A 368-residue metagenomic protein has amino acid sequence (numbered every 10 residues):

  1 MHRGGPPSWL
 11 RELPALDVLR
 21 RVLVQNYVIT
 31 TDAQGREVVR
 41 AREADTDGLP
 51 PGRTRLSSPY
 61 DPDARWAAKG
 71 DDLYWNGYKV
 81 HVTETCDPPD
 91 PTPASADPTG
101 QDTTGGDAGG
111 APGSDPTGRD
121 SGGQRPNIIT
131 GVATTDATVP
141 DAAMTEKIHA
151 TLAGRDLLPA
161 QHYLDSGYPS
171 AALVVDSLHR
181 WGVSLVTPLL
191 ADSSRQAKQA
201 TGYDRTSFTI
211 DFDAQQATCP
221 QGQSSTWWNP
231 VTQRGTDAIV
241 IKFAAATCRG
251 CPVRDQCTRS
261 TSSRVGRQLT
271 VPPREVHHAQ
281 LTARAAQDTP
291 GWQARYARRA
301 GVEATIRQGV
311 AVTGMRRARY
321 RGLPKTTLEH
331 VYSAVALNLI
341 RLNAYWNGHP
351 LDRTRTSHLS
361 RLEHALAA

Functional and structural regions predicted by a protein language model:
M1-A368: Anion-binding and metal-coordination hotspots
